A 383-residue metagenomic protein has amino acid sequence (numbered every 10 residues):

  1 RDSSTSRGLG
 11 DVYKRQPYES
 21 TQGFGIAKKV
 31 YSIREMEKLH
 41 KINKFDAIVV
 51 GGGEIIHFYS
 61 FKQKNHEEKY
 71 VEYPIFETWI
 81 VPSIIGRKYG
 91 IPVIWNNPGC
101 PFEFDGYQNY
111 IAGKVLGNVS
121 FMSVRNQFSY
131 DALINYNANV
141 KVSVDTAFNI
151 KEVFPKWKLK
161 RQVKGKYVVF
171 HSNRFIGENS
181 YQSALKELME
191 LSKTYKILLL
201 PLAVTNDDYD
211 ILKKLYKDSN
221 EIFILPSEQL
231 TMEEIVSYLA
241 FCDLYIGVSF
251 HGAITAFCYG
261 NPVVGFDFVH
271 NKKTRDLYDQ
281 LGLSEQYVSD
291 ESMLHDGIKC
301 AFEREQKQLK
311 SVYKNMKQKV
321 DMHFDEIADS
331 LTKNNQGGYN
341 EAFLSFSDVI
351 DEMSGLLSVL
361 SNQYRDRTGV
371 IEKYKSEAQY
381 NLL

Functional and structural regions predicted by a protein language model:
R1, S6-R7, D11-L383: Active-site anion-handling motifs in enzyme catalytic cores
